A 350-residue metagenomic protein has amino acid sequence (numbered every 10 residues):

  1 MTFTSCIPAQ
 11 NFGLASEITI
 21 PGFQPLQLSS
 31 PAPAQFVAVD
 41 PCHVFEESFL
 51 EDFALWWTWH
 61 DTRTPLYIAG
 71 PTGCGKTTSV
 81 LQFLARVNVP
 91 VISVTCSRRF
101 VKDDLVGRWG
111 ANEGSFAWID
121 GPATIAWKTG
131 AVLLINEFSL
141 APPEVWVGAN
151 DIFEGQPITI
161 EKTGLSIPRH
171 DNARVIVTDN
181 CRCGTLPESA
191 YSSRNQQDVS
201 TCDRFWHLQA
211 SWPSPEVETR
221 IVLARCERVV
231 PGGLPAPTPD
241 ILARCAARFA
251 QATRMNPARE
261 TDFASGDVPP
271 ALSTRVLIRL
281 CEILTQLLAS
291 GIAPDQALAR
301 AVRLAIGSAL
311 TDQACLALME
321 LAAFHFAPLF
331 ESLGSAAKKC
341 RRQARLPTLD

Functional and structural regions predicted by a protein language model:
M1-D350: C-terminal regulatory/interaction module of P-loop NTP-utilizing enzymes
